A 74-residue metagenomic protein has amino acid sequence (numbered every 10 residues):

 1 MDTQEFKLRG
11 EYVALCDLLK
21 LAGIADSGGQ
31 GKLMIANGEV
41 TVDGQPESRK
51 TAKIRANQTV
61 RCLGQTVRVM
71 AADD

Functional and structural regions predicted by a protein language model:
M1-V13: A detector for short, charged/polar N-terminal pre-domain segments
E11, V40, Q65-V67: Residue-level marker of intrinsically disordered, low-complexity segments enriched for small/polar residues
V13-A56: A basic, amphipathic helix-loop patch mediating RNA/tRNA/ribosome contacts
E47-D74: C-terminal structural segments of small proteins and small subunits
